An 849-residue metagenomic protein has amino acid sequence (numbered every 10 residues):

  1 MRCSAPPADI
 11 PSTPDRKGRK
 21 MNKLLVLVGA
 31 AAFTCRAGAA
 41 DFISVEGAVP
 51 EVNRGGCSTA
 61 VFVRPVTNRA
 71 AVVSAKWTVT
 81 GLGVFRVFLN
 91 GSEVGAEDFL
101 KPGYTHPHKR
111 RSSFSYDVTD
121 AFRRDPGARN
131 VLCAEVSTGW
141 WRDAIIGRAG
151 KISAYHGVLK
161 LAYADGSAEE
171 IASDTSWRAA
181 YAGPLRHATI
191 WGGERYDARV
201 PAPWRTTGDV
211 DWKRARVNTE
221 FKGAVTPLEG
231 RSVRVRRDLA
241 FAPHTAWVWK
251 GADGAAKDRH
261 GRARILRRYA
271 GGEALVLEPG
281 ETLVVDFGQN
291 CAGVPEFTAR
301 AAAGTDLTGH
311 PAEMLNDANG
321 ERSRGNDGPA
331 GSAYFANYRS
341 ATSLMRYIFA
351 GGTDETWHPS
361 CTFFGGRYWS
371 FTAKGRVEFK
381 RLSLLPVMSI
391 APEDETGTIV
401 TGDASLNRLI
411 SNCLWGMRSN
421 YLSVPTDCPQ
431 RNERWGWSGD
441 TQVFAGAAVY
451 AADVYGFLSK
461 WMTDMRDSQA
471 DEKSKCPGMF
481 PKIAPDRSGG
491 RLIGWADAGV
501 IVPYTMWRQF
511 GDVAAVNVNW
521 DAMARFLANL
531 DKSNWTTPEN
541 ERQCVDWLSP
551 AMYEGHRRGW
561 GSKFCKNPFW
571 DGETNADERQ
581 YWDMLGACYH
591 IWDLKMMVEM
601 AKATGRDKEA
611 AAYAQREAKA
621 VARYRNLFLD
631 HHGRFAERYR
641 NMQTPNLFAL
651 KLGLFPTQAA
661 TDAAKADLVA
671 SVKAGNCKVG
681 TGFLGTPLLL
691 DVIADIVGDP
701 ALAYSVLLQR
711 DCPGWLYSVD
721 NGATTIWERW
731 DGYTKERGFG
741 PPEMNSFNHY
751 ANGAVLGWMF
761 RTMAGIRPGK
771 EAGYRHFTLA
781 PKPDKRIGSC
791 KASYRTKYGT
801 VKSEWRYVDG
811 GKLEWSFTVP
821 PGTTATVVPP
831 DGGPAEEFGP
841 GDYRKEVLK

Functional and structural regions predicted by a protein language model:
D9-K20: Short, Lys/Arg-enriched N-terminal segments with co-localized hydrophobic residues within the first ~10-30 amino acids
L27-A37: Hydrophobic h-region of N-terminal signal peptides that target proteins for export in Gram-negative bacteria
A40-Q430, G439, G456-F457, P477-P485 (+4 more regions): Extracellular/oxidizing-compartment recognition motifs
K76, V294-E313, W369-T372, G439-S468 (+5 more regions): Alpha-helical support elements that line or immediately flank enzyme active sites and cofactor-binding pockets
V84, A154, A172-Y181, R376-N412 (+9 more regions): Active-site acid/base region of carbohydrate-active enzymes
A96-H108, M314-T342, Y455-E573, G714-R737: Helix-terminus loop motifs that line ligand-binding clefts
H156-K160, A172, S176-W204, Q615 (+1 more regions): Non-catalytic C-terminal accessory modules of carbohydrate-active enzymes
H631, E637-M744: Extracellular polysaccharide-recognition and catalytic grooves
